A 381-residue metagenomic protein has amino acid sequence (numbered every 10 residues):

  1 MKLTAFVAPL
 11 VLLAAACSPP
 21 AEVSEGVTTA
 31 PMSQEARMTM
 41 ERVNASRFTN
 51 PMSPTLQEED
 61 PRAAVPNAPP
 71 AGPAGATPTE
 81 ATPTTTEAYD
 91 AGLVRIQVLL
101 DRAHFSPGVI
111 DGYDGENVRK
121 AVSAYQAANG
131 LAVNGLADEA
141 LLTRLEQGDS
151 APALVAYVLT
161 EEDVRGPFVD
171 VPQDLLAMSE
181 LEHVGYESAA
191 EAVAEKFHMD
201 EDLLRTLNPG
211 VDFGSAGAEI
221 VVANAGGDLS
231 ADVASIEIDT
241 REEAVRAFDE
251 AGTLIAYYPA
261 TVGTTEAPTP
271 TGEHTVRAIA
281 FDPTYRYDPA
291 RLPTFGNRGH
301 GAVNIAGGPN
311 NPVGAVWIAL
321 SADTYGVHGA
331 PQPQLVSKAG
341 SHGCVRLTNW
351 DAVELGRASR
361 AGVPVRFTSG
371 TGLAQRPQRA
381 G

Functional and structural regions predicted by a protein language model:
C17-A21: Bacterial signal peptide processing site
E22-P78: Post-signal peptide N-terminal segment of mature Sec-exported envelope proteins
E87-N134: A short amphipathic alpha-helical interaction element
I96-L100, D111, A121-Q126, A189-F197 (+2 more regions): Short alpha-helical segments in extracytoplasmic peptidoglycan/chitin-binding modules and envelope-associated proteins
E116-E161, R205-S235: Extracellular LysM carbohydrate-binding repeats and other cell-envelope/extracellular binding modules
A231-A330: Gly/Pro-biased beta-strand-loop elements
N297-G381: Exported/periplasmic cell-wall-interacting domains
